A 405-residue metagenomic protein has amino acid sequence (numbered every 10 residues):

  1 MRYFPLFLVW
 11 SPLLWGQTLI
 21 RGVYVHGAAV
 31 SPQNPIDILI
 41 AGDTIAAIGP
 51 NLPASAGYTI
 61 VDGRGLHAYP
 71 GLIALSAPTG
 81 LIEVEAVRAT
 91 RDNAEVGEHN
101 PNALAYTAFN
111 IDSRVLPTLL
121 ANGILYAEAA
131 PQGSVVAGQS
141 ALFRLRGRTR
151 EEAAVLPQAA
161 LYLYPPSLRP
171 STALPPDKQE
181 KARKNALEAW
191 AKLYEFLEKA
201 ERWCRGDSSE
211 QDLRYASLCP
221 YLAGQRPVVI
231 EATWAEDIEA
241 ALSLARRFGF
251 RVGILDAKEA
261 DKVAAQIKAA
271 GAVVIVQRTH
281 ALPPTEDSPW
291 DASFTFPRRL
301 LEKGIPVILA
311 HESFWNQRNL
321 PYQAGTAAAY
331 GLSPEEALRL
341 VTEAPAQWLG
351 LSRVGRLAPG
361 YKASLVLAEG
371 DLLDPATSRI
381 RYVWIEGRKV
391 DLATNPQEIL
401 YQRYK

Functional and structural regions predicted by a protein language model:
M1-F4: Positively charged n-region of N-terminal signal peptides that target proteins for export
S11-W15: N-terminal signal peptide c-region/cleavage motif recognized by signal peptidases
T18-I20, A54-Y106, A121: Replace "His-x-His-based motif
V23-H26, N34, I45, P359-R403: C-terminal cap of metal-dependent C-N hydrolases
A29-Y69: Histidine-rich, glycine-flanked metal-binding segment
E85, T90-V96, N100-N102, P227 (+3 more regions): His/Asp/Glu-enriched, well-ordered alpha-helical/loop segment that forms or immediately abuts the divalent-metal
V115, L120-V252: Polyanionic/metal-chelating signatures
W203-A292, I308-A310, Q347, E369 (+2 more regions): Active-site core of metal-dependent hydrolases
